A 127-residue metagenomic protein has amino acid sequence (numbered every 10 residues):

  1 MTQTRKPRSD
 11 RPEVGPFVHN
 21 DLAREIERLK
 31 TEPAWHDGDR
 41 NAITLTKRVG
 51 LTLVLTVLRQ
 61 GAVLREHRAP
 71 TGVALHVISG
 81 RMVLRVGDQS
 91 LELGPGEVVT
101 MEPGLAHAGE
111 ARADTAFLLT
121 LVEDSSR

Functional and structural regions predicted by a protein language model:
M1-G50: A short, N-terminal "cap"/entry segment at the start of jelly-roll beta-barrel domains of the cupin/DSBH fold
D37-D39, T52-A69: Conserved short histidine dyad/triad with adjacent acidic residue
L55, I78-S79, G94-P95, A113: A cytosolic small-molecule/anion-sensing beta-strand core signal
Q60, T71-G87: Glycine- and acidic-residue-biased ligand/ion/polar-headgroup-sensing regions
L64-E66, L84-R85, M101, A106-R112: Short beta-strand His + acidic residue motifs that chelate non-heme Fe in jelly-roll/DSBH and cupin folds
R81-V83, S90, A106, A116: Structural motif
D88-P103: Short acidic-glycine-tyrosine-enriched beta hairpin
P103-R127: Ligand-binding loop in jelly-roll beta-barrel domains
